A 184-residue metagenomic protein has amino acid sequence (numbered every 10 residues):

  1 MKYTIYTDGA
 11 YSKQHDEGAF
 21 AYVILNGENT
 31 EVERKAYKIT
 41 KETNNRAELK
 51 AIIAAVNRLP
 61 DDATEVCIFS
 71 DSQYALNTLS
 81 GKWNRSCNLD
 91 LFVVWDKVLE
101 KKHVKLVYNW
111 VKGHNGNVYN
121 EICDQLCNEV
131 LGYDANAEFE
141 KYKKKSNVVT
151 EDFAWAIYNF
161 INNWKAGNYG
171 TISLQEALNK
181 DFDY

Functional and structural regions predicted by a protein language model:
M1-R46, N57-L59, T64, W155-Y184: RNase H-like nuclease fold core
T7-D16, I53-L126, V130, A135-E140: RNase H catalytic domain
G27-T30, K97, E121, Q125 (+4 more regions): Short linear motifs in intrinsically disordered/low-complexity regions
I39-N45, R58, K102-V107, Y142-V149: Low-complexity, flexible helical/coil segments
A47-A51: Loop-to-helix element that buttresses phosphate recognition and phosphoryl-transfer chemistry
A135-A156: Extended, charge-rich low-complexity interaction segments
